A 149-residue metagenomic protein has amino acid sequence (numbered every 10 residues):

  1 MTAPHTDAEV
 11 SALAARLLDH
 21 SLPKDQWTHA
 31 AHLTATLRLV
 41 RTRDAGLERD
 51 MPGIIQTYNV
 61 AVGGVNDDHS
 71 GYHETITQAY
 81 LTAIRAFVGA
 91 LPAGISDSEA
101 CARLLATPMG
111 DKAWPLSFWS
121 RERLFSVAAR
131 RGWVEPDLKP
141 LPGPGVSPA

Functional and structural regions predicted by a protein language model:
T2-K24, A128-A149: Phosphate-rich cofactor/ligand-interacting catalytic cores and adjacent structured alpha/beta frameworks
P4-H5, D19-A93: Conserved, aromatic- and glycine-enriched, well-ordered alpha/beta core segments that occur as contiguous structural
S11-A14, P52, Q56, L81 (+1 more regions): Hydrophobic core segments within long, regular secondary-structure runs in both alpha- and beta-rich folds
A12, R38, G46, R103-L104: Acidic/proline-rich low-complexity IDRs
H73-A149: A charged, amphipathic interaction segment
